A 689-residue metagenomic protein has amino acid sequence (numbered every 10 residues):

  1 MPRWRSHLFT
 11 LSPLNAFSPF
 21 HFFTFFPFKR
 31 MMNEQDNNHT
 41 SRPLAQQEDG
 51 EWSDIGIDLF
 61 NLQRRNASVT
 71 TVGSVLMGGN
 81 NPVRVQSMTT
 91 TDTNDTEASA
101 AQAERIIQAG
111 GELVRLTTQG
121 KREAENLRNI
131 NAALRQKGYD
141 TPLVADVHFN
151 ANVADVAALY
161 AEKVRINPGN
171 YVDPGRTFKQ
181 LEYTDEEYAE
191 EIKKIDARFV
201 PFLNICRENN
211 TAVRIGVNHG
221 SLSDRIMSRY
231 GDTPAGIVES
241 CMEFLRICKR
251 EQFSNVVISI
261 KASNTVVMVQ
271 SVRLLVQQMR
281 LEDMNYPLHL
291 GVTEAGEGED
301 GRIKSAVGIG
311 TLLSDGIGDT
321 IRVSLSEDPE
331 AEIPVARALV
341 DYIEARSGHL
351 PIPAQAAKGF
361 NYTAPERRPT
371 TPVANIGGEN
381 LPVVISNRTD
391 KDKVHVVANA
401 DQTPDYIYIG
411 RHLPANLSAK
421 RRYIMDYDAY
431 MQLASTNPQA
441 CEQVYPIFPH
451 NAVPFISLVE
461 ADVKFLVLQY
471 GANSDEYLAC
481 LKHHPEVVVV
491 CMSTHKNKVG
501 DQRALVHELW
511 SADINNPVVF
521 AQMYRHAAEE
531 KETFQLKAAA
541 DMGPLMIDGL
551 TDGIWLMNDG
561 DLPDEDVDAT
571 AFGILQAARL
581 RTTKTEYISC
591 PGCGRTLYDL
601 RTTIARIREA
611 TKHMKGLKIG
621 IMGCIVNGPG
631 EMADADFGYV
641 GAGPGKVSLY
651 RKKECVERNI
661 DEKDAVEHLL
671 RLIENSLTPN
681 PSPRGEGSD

Functional and structural regions predicted by a protein language model:
P2-F17, F25-F26, S676-D689: Intrinsic disorder/low-complexity segments
E34, N38-S87, L203, R207 (+3 more regions): N-terminal amphipathic alpha-helix/helix-capping segment at the start of soluble metabolic enzymes
V85, D146, I215, I258 (+5 more regions): Conserved, mostly hydrophobic/aromatic
N94-R105, N150-A154, S305-I309, D392-N399 (+1 more regions): Short, acidic/polar
G111-E243, V383-G500: Active-site beta->alpha loop and helix N-cap motifs at the rims of alpha/beta catalytic domains
E112, A161-T177, D315-P329, G549-L562 (+1 more regions): Glycine-rich phosphate-binding active-site loops on the catalytic face of alpha/beta enzymes
E182-D196, I226-I376, E460-M614, K618-I621: Catalytic alpha/beta core domains of metabolic enzymes, predominantly
P644-V647, C655-S676: Beta-strand/loop-dominated core regions that host nucleotide or nucleotide-derived cofactor-binding catalytic loops
